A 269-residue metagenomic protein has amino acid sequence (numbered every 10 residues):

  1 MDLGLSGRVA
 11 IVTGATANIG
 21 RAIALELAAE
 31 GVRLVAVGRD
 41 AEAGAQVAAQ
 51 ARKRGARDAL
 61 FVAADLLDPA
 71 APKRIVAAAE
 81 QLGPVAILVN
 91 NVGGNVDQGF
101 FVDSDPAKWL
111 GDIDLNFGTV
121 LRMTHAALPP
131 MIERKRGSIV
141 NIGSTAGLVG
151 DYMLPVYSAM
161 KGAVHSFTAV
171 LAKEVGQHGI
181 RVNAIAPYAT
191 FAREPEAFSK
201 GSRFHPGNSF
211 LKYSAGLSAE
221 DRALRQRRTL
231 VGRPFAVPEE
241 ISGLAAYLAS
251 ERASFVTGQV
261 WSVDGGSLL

Functional and structural regions predicted by a protein language model:
V9, T16-N18, D40: Conserved glycine-rich cofactor-binding loop
N95-Q98, A246, T257-L269: Short C-terminal tail/terminal secondary-structure segment of NAD(P)H-dependent dehydrogenase/reductase domains
G99-F101, D105-I113, S214, R225-Q226: Substrate-binding pocket helix/loop in short-chain dehydrogenase/reductase
T124, M160: Active-site helix of classical SDR
P129, K173-E174, S254: Alpha-helical segment proximal to the catalytic Tyr-Lys
S144: Residue(s) in the substrate-gating loop at a strand-loop-helix junction that position the organic substrate next
G176, R181, V256-G258: Short, small/polar-rich loop/turn modules that mediate ligand/substrate recognition or access, typified
